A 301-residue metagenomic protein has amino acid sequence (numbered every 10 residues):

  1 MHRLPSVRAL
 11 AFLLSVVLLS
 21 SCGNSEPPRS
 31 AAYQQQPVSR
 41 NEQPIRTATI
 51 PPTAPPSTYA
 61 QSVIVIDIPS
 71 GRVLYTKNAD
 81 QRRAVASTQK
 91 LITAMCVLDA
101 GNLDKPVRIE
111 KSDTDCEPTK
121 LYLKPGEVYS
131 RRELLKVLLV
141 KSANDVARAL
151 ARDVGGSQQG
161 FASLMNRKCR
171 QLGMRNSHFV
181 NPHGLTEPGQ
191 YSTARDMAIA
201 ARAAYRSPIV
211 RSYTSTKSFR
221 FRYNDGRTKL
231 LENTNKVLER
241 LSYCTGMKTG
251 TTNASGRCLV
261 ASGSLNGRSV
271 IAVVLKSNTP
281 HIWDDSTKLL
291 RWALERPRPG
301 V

Functional and structural regions predicted by a protein language model:
M1-L10: Bacterial N-terminal signal peptides that target proteins for export
H2-R3, C22, Q61: Terminal, positively biased "leader/anchor" segments that mediate initial targeting or electrostatic surface association
S6, S15-V16, G300: Detector for intrinsically disordered, low-structure N-terminal pre-sequences
A11-S20: Bacterial N-terminal signal peptides
C22-E26, M174-R175, T186-V301: Domain-terminus/edge residues, biased toward the C-terminal soluble/receptor-binding domains of extracytoplasmic
S25-R195, I199-P208: Active-site-adjacent loops and short helices of periplasmic peptidoglycan-processing enzymes
